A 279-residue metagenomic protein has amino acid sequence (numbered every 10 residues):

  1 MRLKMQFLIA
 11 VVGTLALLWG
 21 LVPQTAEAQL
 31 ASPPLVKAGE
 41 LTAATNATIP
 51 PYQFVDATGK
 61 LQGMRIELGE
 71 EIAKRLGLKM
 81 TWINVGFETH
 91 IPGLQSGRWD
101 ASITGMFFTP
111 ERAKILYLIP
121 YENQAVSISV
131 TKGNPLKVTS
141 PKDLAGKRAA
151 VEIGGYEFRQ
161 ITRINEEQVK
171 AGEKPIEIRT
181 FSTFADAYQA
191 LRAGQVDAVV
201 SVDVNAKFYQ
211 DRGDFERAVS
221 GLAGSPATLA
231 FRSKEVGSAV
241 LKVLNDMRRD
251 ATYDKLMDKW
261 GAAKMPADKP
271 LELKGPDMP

Functional and structural regions predicted by a protein language model:
A28-G105, V240, D250-T252, K259: Extracytoplasmic small-molecule ligand-binding "clamshell" domains of the periplasmic binding protein/Venus flytrap
T42, L78-K79, S96-T104, K147-R148 (+2 more regions): Alpha-to-beta junction loops
A47, N123-V130, D203, K207-N245 (+1 more regions): Periplasmic-binding protein-like
I66-R75, N134-P135, K142-R148, I153-G155 (+2 more regions): Extended ligand-binding regions for polar small-molecule ligands
G69-L76, E157-T180, D211: Ligand-binding cleft/hinge of the Venus flytrap
L78-W82, G86, F107-P110, I119-A171: A conserved helix-loop-strand patch within extracytoplasmic ligand-binding domains of the periplasmic binding
T81-P92, L136, I176-Q189: Short helix-initiation/N-cap motifs at beta->coil->alpha
T89-P92, G105-K114, Q160-I164, A190-A223: A ligand-binding cleft/hinge motif common to bilobed small-molecule-binding domains
